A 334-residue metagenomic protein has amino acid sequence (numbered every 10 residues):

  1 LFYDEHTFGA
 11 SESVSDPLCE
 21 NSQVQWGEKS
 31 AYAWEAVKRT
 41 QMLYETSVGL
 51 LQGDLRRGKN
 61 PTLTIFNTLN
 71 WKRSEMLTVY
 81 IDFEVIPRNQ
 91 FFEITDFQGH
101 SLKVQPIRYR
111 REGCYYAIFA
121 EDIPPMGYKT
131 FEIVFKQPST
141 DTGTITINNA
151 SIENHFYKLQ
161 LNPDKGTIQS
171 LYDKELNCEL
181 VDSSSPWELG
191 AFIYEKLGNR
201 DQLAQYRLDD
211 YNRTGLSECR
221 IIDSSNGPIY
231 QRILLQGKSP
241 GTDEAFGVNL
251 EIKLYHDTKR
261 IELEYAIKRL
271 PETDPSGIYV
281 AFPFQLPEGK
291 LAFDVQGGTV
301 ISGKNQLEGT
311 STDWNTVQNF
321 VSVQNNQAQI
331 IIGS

Functional and structural regions predicted by a protein language model:
F2-K268, K304: Catalytic and substrate-binding regions of extracellular carbohydrate-active enzymes, especially polysaccharide lyases
F92-I94, M126, Y279-F284, V317: A short, hydrophobic/aromatic-rich structural module that often spans a beta strand with its adjoining loop
F156, P283, E288, V295-Q296 (+2 more regions): Zinc-dependent metallopeptidase catalytic helix centered on the HExxH motif and its immediate flanking segment
D257-T299: Acidic (Asp/Glu-rich), glycine- and aromatic
S302-K304, E308-T310: Extracellular/luminal beta-rich ligand-recognition and adhesion surfaces characterized by aromatic-Gly/Pro-enriched
G309-D313, Q318-V323: A short, structured beta-strand-centered segment in the mid-to-C-terminal lobe of catalytic cores from group-transfer
N319-S334: Beta-strand-rich recognition/accessory modules
